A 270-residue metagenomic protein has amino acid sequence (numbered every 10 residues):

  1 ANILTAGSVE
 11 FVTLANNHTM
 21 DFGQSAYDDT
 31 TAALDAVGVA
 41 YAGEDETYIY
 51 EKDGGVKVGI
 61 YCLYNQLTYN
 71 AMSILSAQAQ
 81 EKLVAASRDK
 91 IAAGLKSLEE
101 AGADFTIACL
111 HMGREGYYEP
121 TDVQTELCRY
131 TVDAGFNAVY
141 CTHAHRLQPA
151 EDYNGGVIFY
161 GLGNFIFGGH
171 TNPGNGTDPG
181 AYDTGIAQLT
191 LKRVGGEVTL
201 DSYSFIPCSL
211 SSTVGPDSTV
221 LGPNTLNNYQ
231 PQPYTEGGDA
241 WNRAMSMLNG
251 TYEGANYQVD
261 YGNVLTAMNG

Functional and structural regions predicted by a protein language model:
A1-G270: Acidic, metal/ion-coordinating pockets
